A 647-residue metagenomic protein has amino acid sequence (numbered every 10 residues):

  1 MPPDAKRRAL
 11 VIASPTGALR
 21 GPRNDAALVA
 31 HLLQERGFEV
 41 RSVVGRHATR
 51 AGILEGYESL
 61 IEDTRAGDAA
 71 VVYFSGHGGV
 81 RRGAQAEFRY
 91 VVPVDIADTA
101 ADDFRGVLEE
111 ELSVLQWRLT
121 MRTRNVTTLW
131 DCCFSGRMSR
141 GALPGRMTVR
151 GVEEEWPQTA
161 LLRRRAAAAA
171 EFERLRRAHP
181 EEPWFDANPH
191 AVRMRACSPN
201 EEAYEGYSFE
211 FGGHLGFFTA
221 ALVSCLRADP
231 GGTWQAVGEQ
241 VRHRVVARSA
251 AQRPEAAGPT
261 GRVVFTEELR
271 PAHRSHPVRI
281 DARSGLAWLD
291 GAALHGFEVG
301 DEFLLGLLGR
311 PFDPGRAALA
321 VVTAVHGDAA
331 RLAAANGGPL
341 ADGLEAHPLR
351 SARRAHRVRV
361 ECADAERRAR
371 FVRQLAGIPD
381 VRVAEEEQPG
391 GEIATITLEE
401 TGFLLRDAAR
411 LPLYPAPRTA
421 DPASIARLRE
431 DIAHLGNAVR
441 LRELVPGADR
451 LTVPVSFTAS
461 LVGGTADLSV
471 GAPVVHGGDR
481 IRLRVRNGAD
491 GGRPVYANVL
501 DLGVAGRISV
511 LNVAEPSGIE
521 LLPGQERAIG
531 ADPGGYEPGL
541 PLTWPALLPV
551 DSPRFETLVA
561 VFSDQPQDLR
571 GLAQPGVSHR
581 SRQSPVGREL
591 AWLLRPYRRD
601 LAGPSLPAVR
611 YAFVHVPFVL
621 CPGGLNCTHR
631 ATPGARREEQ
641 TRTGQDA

Functional and structural regions predicted by a protein language model:
P2-V11, A166-A191, C197-N200, D229-A287 (+2 more regions): Caspase-like cysteine protease fold
K6, R50-S75, G79-T159, V237: Caspase-like (clan CD) cysteine peptidase catalytic core
P15-A27, S208-G213: Glycine- and acidic-residue-enriched helix-capping/strand-helix junction motifs
A30-R36, F209-S249: Non-catalytic, well-ordered alpha-helical segments in soluble enzyme domains
V71, L304, Y496-L500: Beta-strand signatures of extracellular beta-sandwich domains
R137-F209, G213: Extracellular S/T/G-rich loop segment that most often corresponds to the catalytic His/Ser-adjacent loop
M138, A352-A647: Secretory-pathway glycoprotein ectodomains that are cysteine- and/or Ser/Thr/Pro-rich
S275-H276, D281-W288, F297-A355, I508 (+1 more regions): Beta-strand/loop-dominated core regions that host nucleotide or nucleotide-derived cofactor-binding catalytic loops
